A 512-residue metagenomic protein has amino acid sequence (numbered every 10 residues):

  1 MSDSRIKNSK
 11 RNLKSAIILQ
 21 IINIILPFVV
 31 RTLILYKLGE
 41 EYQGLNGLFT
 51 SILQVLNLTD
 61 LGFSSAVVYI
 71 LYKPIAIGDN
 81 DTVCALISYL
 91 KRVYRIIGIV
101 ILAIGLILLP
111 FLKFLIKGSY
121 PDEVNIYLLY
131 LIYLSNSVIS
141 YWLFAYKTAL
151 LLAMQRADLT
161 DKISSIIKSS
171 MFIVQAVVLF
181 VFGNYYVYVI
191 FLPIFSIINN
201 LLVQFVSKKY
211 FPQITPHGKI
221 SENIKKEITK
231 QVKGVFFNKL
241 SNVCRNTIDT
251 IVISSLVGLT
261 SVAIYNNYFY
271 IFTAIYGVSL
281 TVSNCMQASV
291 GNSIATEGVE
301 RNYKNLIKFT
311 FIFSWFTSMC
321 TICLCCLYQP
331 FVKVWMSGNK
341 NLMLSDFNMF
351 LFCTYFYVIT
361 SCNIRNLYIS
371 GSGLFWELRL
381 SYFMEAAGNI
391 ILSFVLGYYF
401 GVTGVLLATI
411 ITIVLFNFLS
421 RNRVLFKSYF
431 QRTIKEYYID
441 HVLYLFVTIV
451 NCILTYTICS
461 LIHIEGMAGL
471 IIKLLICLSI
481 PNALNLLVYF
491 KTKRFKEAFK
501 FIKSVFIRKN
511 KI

Functional and structural regions predicted by a protein language model:
M1-F28, D81-Y89, V124-I126, V203 (+4 more regions): N-terminal membrane topogenesis motif
M1-S9, Y186-V187, V203-T247, S289 (+2 more regions): Interhelical loop/hinge segments that connect adjacent transmembrane helices in multipass membrane
K10, S137-I163, Y186, C353-E385 (+1 more regions): Membrane-interface junctions at transmembrane-helix termini in multi-pass inner-membrane proteins
R11-R31, F191-V203, S207, E222-N292 (+4 more regions): Transmembrane helical elements of multi-pass membrane transporters/channels
T32, L61-I77, T148, L152-A153 (+4 more regions): Helix-loop junctions and terminal segments of transmembrane helices in multi-pass membrane transport/translocation
L33-V55, L86, V189-I190, I224-Q231 (+4 more regions): Interfacial/gating helices of multi-pass transporter permease domains
L112-Y133, C325-Y357, F430: Interfacial segments at transmembrane-helix termini and the short loops linking adjacent helices
R432-T433, Y456-I512: Membrane-proximal transmembrane or re-entrant/amphipathic helices at the cytosolic face
